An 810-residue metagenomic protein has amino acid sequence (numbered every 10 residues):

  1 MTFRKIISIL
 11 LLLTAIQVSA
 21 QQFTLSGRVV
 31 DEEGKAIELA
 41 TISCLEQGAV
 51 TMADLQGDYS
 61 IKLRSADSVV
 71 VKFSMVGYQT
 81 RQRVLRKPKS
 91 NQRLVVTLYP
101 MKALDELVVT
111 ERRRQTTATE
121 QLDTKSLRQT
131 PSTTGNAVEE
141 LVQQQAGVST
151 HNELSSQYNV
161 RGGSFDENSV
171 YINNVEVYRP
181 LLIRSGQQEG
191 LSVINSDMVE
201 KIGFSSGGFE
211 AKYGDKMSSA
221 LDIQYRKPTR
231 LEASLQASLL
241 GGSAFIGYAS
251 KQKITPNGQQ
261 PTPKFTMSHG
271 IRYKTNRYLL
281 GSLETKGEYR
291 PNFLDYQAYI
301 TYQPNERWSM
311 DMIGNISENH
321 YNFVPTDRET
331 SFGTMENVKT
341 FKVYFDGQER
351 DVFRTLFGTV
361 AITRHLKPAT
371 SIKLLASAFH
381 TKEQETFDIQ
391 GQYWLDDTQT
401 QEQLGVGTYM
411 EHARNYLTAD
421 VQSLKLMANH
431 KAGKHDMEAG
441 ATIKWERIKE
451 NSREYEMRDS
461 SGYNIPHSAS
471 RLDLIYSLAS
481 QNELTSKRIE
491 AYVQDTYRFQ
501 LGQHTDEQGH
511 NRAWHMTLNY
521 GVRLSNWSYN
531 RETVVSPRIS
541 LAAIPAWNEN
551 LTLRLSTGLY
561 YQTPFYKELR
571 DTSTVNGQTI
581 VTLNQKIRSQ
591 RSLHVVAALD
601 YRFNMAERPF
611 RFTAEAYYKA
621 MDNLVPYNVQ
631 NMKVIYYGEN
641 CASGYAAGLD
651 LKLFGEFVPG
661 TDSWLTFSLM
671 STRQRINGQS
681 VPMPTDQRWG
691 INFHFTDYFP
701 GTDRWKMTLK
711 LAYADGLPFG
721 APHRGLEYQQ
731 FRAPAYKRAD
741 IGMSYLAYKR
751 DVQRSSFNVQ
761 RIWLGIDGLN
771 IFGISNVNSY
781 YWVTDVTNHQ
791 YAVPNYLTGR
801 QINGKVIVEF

Functional and structural regions predicted by a protein language model:
V30-E33, A40-L45, K72-Q79, P88-P131 (+3 more regions): Short, acidic, small-residue-rich periplasmic hinge/interaction motif at the N-terminus of Gram-negative outer-membrane
G48-D58: Short, acidic Ser/Thr/Gly-rich low-complexity loop/linker segments typical of extracellular and cell-surface proteins
Q79, R86, Q92, R114-N168 (+3 more regions): Periplasmic N-terminal accessory/gating domains of Gram-negative outer-membrane beta-barrel systems
S234, L240-T275, T285-V324, R350-L374 (+1 more regions): Transmembrane beta-barrel wall of Gram-negative outer-membrane proteins
Q303-N319, Q348-N530, T613-A616, W664: Face-selective signature of the C-terminal outer-membrane beta-barrel domain
K373-S377, K586-N640, Y645, L764-L769 (+1 more regions): Membrane-embedded beta-barrel scaffold of Gram-negative outer-membrane proteins
L501, Y617-A620, Y637-G720: Gram-negative outer-membrane beta-barrel transporters
Y713-P722, Y745-F810: C-terminal beta-signal and adjacent terminal beta-strands/loops of Gram-negative outer-membrane beta-barrel proteins
